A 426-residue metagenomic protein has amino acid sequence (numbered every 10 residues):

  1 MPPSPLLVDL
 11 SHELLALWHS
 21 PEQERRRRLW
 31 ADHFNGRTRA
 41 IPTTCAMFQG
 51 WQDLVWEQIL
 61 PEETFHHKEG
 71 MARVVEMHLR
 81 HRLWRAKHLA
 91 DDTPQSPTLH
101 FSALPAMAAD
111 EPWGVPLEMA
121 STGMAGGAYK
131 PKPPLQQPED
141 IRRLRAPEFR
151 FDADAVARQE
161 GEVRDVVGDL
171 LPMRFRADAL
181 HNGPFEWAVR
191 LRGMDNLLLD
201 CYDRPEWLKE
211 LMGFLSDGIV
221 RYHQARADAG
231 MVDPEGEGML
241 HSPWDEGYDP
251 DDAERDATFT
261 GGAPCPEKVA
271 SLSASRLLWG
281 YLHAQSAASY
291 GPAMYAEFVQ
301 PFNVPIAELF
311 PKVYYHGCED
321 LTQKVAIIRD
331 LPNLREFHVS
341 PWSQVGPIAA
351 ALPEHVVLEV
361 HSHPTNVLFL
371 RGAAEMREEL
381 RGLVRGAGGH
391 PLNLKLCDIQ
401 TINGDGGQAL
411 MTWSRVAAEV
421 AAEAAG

Functional and structural regions predicted by a protein language model:
M1-W51, E57-K68, R82, D92-P94 (+2 more regions): Active-site loop segments of alpha/beta catalytic cores
P2-S20, P105-L135: Extracytoplasmic/secretory soluble proteins
T64-P116: Membrane helical hairpin/interfacial module
T122-G161: A gly/proline- and charged-residue-enriched helix-loop-helix capping module
